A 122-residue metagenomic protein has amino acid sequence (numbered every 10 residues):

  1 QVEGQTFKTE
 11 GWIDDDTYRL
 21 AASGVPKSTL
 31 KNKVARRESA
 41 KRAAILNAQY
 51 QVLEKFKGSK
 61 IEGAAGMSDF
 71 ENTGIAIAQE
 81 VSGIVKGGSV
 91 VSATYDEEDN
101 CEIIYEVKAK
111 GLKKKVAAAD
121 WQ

Functional and structural regions predicted by a protein language model:
Q1-Q122: Domain-level marker for long, solvent-exposed, non-transmembrane regions
